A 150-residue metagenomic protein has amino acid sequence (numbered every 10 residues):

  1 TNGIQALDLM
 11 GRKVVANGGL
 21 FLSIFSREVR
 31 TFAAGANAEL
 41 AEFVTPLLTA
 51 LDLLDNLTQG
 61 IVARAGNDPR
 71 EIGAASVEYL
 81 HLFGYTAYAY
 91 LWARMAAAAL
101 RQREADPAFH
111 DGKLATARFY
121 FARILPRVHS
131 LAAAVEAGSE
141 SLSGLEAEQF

Functional and structural regions predicted by a protein language model:
T1-A6: Extended, hydrophobic alpha-helical segments in both membrane/secreted and soluble proteins
M10-N17, V29-F150: C-terminal amphipathic alpha-helical interaction region
